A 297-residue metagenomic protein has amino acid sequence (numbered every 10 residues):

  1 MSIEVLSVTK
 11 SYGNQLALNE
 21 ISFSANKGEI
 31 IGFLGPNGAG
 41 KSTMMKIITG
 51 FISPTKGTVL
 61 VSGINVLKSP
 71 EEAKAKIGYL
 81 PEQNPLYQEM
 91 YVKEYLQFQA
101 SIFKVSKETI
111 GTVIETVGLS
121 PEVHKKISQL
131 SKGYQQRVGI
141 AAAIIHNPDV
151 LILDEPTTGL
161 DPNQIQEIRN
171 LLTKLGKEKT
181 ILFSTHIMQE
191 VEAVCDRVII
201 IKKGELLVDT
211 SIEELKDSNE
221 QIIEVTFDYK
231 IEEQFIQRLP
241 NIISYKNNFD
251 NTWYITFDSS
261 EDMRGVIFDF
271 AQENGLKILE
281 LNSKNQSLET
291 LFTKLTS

Functional and structural regions predicted by a protein language model:
M1-I3, S297: Short, Lys/Arg-enriched, disordered terminal segments
I3-V5, K10-K202, L206-V208: ABC transporter nucleotide-binding domains
T58, I222, K277-E280: Residues at or immediately flanking beta-strands
K76, Y95, T109, S211 (+3 more regions): Hydrophobic alpha-helical segments typical of transmembrane helices and their membrane-interface/capping positions
P121, F227-Y229, S259, S297: Non-catalytic surface loops within mature trypsin-like serine protease
E167-T256: ABC transporter nucleotide-binding domain
S259-S297: C-terminal coupling/interaction segments
